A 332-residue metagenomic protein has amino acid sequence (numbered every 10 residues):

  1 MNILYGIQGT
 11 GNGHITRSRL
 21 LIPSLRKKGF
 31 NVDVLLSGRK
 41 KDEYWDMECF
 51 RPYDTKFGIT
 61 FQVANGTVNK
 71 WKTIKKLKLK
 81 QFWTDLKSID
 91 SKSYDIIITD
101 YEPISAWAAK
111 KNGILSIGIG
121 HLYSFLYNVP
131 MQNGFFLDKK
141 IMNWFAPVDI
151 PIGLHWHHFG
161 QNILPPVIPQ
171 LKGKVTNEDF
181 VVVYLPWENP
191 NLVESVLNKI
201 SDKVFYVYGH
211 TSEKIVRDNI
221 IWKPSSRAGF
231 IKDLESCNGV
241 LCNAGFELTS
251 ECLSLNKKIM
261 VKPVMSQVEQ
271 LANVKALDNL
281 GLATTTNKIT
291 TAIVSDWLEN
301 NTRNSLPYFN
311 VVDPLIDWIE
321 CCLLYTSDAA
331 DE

Functional and structural regions predicted by a protein language model:
Q8-N12, V32-L79: Conserved nucleotide-sugar phosphate-binding/catalytic loop shared by glycosyltransferases and other
H14-L25: Short amphipathic alpha-helix
I22, V167-G239, T291: Donor-nucleotide binding loops and adjacent catalytic segments primarily of GT-B fold Leloir glycosyltransferases
T67-I96, Y101-I104: Conserved nucleotide-sugar donor-binding subdomain of glycosyltransferases
Y94-K139: Conserved nucleotide-sugar donor-interacting segment of glycosyltransferase catalytic cores, predominantly GT-B
I97-P103, A108, G118, D233-A272: A donor-sugar binding/catalytic signature common to diverse glycosyltransferases and related nucleotide-sugar
L126-N189, V207-H210: A nucleotide-sugar donor-handling region in carbohydrate enzymes
Y325-D331: Conserved small/polar residues in nucleotide/adenosyl-binding loops
